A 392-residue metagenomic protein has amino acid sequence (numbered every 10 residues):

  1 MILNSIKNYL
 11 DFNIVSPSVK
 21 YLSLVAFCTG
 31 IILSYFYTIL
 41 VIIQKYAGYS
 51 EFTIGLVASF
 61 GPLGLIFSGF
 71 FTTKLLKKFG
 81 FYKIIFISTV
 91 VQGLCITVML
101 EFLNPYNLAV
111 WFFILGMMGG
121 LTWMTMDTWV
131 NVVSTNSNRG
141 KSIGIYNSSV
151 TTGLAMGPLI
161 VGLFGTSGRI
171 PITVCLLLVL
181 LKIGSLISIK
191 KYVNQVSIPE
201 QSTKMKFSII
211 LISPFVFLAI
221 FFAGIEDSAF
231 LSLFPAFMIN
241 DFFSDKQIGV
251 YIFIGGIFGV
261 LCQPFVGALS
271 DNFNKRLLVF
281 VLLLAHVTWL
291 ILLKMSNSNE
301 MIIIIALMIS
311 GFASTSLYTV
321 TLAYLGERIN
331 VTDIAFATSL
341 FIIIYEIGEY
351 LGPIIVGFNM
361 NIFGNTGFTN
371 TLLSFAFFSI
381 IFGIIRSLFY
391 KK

Functional and structural regions predicted by a protein language model:
F12-P62, V216-A219, G224-M238: Helix-loop boundary and gating motifs at the non-cytosolic
E51-F52, N136-I145, D245-K246, I329-F341: Loop-to-transmembrane helix entry/capping segments in MFS-fold secondary transporters and related SLC/MFSD carriers
S68-G80, G165, Q263-N274, M360-N361: Helix-to-loop junctions at the C-terminal end of transmembrane segments in multipass secondary transporters
K83-T97, L277-I291, L373: Structural signature of the two symmetry-related core transmembrane helices
Y106-I114, M301-I309: Paired small-residue
L121-S134, S316-I329: Intracellular juxtamembrane helix-capping segments at the cytosolic ends of symmetry-related transmembrane helices
I172-I187, T369-I384: Symmetry-related core transmembrane helices of the 12-TM Major Facilitator Superfamily/SLC fold
D333-N361: A late C-terminal transmembrane helix in Major Facilitator Superfamily
